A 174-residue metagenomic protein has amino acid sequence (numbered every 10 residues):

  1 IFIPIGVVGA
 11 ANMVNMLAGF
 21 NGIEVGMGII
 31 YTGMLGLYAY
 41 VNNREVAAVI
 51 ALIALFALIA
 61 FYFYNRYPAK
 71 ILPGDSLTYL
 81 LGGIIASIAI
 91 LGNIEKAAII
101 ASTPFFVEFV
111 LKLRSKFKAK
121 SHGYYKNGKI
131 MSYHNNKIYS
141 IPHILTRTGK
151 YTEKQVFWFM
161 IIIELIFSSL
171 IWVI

Functional and structural regions predicted by a protein language model:
F2-N12, G28-Y31: Membrane-embedded alpha-helical core segments of multi-pass
V14-F20: RNA/tRNA-interacting regions in translation and RNA-turnover enzymes
I23-I174: Alpha-helical transmembrane segments
